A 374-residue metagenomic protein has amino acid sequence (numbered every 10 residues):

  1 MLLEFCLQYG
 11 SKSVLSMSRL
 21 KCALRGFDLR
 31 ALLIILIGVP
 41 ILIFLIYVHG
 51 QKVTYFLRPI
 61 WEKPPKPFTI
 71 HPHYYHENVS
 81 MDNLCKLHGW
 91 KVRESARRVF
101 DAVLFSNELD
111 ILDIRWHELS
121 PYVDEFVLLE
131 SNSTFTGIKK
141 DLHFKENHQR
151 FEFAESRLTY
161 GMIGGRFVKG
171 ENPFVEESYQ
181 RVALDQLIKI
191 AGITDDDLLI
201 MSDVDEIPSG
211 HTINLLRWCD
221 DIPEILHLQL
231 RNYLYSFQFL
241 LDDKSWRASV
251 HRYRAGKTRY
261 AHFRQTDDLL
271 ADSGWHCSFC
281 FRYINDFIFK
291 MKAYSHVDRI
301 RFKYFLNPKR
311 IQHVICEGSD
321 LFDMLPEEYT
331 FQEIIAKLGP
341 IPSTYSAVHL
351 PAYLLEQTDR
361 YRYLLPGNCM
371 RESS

Functional and structural regions predicted by a protein language model:
L2-E62: N-terminal signal-anchor transmembrane helix specifying type II single-pass membrane topology of secretory-pathway
L36-L42, C85-F105: Basic, amphipathic N-terminal segments that precede the first structured/catalytic domain
P64-K91: Catalytic cores of RNA-modifying enzymes
H88-A96, S133-M201, H211: Active-site-proximal specificity loops/subdomain of glycosyltransferases
A96-H117, P121, S131-S133: Active-site beta-to-alpha loop of glycosyltransferases that engages the nucleotide-sugar donor
F174, E206-D323: Conserved catalytic core of nucleotide-sugar-dependent glycosyltransferases
S278-S374: Mature, function-bearing regions of proteins
